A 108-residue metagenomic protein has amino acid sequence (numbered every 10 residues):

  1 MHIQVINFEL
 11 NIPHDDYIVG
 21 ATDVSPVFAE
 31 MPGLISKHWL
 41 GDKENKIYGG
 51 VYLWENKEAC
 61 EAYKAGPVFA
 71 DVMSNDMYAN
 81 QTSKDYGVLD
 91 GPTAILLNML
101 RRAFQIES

Functional and structural regions predicted by a protein language model:
M1-Y48, K57-A65, Y78-S108: Short S/T/G/P-rich N-terminal loop/turn motif that feeds into the first structured element of a domain
F28, A70-N75: A common structural junction motif
